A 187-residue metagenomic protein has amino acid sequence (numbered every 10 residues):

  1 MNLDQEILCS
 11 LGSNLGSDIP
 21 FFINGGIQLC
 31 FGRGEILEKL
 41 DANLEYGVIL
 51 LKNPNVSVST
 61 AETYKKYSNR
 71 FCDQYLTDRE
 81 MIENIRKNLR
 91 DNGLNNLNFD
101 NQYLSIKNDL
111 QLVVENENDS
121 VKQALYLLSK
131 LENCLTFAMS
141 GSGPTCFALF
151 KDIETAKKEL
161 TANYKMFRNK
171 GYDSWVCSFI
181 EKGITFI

Functional and structural regions predicted by a protein language model:
M1-E35: Gly/Ser-rich oxyanion-binding loop with an adjacent helix/lid that shapes the negatively charged ligand pocket
D4, P20, T136-F137, W175: A local structural micro-motif
F22, L29, I49-L50, A138: Conserved beta-strand segments that form the floor/walls of ligand-binding pockets within enzyme and binding domains
N24, L149-K151: Ubiquitous "structural anchor" signal
R33-T136, K151-K157, T161-Y164, N169-I187: Conserved, helical-rich catalytic subdomain that frames metal- and/or nucleotide-binding sites in enzyme alpha/beta
P144-C146: Conserved glycine-rich beta-strand-loop-beta hairpin in the small C-terminal domain of fold type I
